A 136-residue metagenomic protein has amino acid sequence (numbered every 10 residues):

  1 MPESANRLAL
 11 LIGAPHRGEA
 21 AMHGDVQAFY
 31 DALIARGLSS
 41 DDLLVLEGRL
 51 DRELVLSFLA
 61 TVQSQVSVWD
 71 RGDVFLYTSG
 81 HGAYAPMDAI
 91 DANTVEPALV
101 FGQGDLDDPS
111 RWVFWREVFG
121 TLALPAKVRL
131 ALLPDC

Functional and structural regions predicted by a protein language model:
P2-G18: Short glycine-rich His-centered loop
N6, L56-S79, A83-C136: Caspase-like (clan CD) cysteine peptidase catalytic core
L8-I12, L44, A131-L133: Hydrophobic/aromatic beta-strand patches that form the interior of the parallel beta-sheet core in alpha/beta enzyme
I12-H16, G48, S79, D135: Cofactor-binding loop segments of dinucleotide-utilizing enzymes, especially the Rossmann-like FAD- and NAD(P)+-binding
P15-A20, L44-G48, D105: Second-shell loop/turn segments in exported
P15-D31: Glycine- and acidic-residue-enriched helix-capping/strand-helix junction motifs
E19-M22, R52, R111: Solvent-exposed, acidic/flexible segments
Y30-G72: Functional beta-strand-loop-alpha-helix junction segments that form "active/interaction loops" within catalytic
